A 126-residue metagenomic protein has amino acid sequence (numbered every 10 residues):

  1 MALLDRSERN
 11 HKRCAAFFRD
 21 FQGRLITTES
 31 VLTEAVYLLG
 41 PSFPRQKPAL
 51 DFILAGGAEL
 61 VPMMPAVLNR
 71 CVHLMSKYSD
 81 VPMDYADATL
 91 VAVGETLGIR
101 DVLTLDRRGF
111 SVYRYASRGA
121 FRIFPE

Functional and structural regions predicted by a protein language model:
M1-T27, L39-D51, A116-S117: Short, well-structured N-terminal submotif of metal-dependent ribonuclease cores
N10, D20, L39, A55 (+2 more regions): Ribonuclease/tRNase effector modules and their secretory precursors
K12, V61-R107: Active-site neighborhoods of divalent-metal-dependent phosphate/nucleic-acid chemistry enzymes
I26, V61, F124: General small-molecule cofactor/ligand-binding pocket signal
L32, F52-A55: Short linear capping/connector segments at secondary-structure termini
L97-E126: Acidic, PIN/NYN-like endoribonuclease modules and their adjacent C-terminal/linker elements
